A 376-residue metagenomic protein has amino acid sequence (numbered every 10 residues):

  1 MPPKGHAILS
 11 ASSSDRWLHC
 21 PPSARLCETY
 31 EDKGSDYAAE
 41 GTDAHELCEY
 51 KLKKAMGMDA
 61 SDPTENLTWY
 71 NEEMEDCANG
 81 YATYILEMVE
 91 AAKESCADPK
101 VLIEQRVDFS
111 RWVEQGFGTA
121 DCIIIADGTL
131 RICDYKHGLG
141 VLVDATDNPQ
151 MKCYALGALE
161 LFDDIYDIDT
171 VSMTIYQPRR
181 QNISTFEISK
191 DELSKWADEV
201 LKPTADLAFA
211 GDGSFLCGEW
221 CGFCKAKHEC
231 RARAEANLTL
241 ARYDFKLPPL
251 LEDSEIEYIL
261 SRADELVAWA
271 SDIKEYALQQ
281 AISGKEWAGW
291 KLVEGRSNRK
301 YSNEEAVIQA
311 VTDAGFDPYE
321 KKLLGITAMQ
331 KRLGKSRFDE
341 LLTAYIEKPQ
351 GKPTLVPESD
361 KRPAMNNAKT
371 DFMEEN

Functional and structural regions predicted by a protein language model:
M1-L130, T170-S172, A263: Metal-dependent nuclease catalytic cores that hydrolyze phosphodiester bonds in DNA/RNA, characterized by
P22-C27, T174-S184, K225-A226, N237-L247 (+2 more regions): Short acidic (Asp/Glu) and glycine-rich catalytic loops that position anionic groups and cofactors
C27-T29, A60-E65, P99-E104, F215-G222 (+3 more regions): Short coil/turn segments at secondary-structure boundaries
K33, Y37, L142-D144, E252: Alpha-helix N-cap/helix-initiation motif
A39, A97-D206: Mg2+/Mn2+-dependent nuclease catalytic core
L52-M56, H137-G140, A155-D163, D206-F209 (+6 more regions): Hydrophobic/aromatic-lined pockets within catalytic cores
S172, D198-E265, P363, N367-N376: Short, charged, low-complexity amphipathic alpha-helix
A268-N376: Extended, charge-rich alpha-helical segments
